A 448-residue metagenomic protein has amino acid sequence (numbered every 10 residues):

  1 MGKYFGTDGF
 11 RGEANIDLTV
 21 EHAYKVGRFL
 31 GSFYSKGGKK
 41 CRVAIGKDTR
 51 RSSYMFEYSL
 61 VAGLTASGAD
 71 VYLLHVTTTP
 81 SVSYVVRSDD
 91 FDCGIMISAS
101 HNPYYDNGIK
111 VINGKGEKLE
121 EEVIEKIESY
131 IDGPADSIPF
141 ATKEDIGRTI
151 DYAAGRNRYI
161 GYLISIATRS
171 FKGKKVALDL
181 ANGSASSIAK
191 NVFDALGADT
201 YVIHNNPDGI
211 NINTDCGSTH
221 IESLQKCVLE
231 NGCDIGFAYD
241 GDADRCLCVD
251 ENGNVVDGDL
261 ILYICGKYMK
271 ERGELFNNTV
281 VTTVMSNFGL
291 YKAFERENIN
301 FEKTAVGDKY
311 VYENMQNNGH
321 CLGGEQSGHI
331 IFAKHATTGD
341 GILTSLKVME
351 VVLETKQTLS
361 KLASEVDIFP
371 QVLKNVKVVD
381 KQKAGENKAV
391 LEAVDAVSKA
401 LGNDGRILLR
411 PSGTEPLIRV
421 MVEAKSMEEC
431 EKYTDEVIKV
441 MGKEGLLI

Functional and structural regions predicted by a protein language model:
M1-A62, A66-S67, D145-V176, Q382-E386: An N-terminal, well-structured beta->alpha segment
E13, N107-N231: Gly/Ser/Thr-enriched, mixed-charge loops and adjacent short helices that form phosphate/oxyanion-binding elements
S32, K36, R42-D106, N191-V249: N-terminal small/polar loop signature for handling phosphorylated ligands or for N-terminal nucleophile
K40-D48, K175-L178, N278-V284, R419-M421: Short glycine-rich phosphate-binding loop at a beta-alpha junction
E120, V202-I203, N254-G273, G341-V351 (+1 more regions): Gly/Ser/Thr-rich active-site loops/lids in small-molecule metabolic enzymes that frequently grip phosphoryl groups
E125-I160, S165, E251-G323, I331-F332: Proline/glycine-rich low-complexity loops and linkers
I235, R272-I448: Phosphate-binding and adjacent anionic-ligand microenvironments
